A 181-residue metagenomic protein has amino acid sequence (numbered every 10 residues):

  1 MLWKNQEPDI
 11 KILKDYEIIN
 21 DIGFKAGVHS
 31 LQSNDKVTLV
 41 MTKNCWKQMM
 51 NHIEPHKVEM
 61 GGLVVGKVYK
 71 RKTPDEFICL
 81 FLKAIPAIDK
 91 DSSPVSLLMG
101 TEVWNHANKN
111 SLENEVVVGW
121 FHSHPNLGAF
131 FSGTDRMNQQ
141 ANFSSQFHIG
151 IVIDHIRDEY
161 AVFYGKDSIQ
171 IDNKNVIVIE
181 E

Functional and structural regions predicted by a protein language model:
M1-V117, N126-E181: Conserved beta-strand-loop surface patch within small alpha/beta domains used for substrate/adaptor or ligand engagement
